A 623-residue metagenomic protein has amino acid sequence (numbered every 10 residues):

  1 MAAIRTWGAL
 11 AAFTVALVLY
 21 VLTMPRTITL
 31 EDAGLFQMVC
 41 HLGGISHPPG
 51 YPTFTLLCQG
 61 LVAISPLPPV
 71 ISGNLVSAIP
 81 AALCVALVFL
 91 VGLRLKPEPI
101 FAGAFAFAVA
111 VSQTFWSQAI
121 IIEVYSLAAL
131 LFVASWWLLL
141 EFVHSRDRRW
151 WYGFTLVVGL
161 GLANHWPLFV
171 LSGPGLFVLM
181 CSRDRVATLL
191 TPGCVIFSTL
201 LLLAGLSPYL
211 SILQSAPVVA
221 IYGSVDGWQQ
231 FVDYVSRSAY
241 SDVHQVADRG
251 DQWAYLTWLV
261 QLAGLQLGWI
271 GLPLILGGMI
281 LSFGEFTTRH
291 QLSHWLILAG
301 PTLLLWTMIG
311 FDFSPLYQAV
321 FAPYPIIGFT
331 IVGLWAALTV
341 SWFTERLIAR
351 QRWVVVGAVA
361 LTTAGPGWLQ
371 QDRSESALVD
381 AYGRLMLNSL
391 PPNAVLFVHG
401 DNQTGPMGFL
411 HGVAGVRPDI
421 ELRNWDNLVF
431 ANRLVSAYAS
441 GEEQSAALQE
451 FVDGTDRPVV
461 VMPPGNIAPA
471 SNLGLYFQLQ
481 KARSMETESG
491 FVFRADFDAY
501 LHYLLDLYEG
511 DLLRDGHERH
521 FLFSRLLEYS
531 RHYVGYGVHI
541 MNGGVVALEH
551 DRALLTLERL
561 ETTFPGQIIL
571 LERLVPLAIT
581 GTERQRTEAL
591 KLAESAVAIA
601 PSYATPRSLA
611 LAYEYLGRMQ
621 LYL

Functional and structural regions predicted by a protein language model:
T6-A9, V88-V111, L130, I348-A358: Transmembrane-helix signature of polytopic, membrane-embedded enzymes that assemble or transfer cell-envelope glycans
L10, L75-K96, L131-L138, G277-I280 (+1 more regions): Transmembrane-helix motifs of polytopic, lipid-linked glycan transferases
V21-P25, L67-N74, A81-C84, A106-A129 (+7 more regions): Aromatic- and kink-enriched transmembrane "portal" helix at the membrane-lumen/periplasm boundary that abuts
V39-L42, F105-F107, W150-N164, G175-V178: Membrane-interface alpha helices of multi-pass inner-membrane proteins
L93-K96, A119, S135-W151, L160-G161 (+1 more regions): Membrane-interface transmembrane helices that cradle and orient dolichyl/undecaprenyl
V143-H144, V170-L202, F286: Perimembrane helix-loop-helix junctions
L267-R289, W342: Hydrophobic, aromatic-rich transmembrane alpha-helices and their immediate juxtamembrane boundary segments
R384-P391, A414-L623: C-terminal luminal/periplasmic domains and tails of membrane-associated envelope-modifying transferases
